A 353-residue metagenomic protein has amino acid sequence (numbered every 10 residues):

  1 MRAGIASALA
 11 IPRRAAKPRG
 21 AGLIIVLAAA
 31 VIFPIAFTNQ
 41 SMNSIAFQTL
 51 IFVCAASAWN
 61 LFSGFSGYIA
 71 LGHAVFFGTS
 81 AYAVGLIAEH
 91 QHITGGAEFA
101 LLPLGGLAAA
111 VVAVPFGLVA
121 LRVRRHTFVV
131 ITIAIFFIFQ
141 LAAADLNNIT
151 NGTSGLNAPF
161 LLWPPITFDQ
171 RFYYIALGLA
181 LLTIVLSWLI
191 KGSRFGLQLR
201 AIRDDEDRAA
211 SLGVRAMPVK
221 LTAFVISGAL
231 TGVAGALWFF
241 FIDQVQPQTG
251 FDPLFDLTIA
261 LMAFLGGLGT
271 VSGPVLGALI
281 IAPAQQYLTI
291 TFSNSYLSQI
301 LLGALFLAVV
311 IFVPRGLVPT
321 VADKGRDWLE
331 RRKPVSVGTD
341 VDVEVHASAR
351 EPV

Functional and structural regions predicted by a protein language model:
M1-V353: Transmembrane alpha-helices and adjacent helix-loop boundaries
